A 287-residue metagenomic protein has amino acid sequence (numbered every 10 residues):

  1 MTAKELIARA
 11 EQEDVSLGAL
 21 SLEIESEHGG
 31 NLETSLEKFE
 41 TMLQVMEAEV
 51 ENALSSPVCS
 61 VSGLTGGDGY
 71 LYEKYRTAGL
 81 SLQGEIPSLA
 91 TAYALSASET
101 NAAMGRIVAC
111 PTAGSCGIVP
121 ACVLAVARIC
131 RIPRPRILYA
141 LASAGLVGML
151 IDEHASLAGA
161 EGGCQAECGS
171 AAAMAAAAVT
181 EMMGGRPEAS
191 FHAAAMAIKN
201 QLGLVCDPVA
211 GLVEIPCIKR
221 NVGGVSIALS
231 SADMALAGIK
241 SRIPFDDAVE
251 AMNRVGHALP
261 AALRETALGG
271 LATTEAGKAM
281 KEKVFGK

Functional and structural regions predicted by a protein language model:
M1-G105, I129, G238, F245-K287: Generic N-terminal targeting/processing segments that precede catalytic cores or assembly contacts
L82, A109-C116, R128, L150: Glycine- and small hydrophobic-enriched segments that form the cores of compact globular domains
G84-N101, R136-S156, N200-P208, A279: Acidic-glycine-rich active-site phosphate/pyrophosphate-binding loop
M104-C122, A166-A171: Conserved phosphate/anionic-ligand binding catalytic regions in large, soluble enzymes, centered on
P120-R131, V179-G184: Alpha-helical support elements that line or immediately flank enzyme active sites and cofactor-binding pockets
D152, L157-Q165, A171-A172, A176 (+1 more regions): N-terminal glycine-/lysine-enriched basic segments
E161-A172, I215-V225: Carbohydrate-binding/catalytic loop surfaces
E181-K287: Functionally critical mobile loop/hinge segments
